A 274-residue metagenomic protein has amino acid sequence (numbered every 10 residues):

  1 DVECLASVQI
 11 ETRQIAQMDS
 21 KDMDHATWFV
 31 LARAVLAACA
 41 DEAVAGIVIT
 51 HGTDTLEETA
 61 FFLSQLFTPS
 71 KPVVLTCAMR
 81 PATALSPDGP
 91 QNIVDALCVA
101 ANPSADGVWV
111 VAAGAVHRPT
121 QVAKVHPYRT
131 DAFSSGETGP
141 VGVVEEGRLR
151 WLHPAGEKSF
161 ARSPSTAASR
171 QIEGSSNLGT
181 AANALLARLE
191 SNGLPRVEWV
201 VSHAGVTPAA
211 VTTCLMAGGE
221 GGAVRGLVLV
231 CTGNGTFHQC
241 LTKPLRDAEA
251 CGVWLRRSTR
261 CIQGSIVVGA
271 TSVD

Functional and structural regions predicted by a protein language model:
D1-A38, Q263: ATP/NTP phosphate-donor binding region
D1-A6, R118-N234: Accessory alpha-helical/coil subdomains and C-terminal extensions that flank or cap enzyme catalytic cores
F29-E42, C214-E220: Short, well-structured alpha-helical segments in soluble
D41-L56, G221-N234: Short acidic, glycine-rich surface-loop motifs adjacent to enzyme active sites
I49-H51, V74-C77, W109-G114, V201 (+2 more regions): Short beta-strand segments
I49-K71, F237-R246: Short Gly/Thr/Asp-enriched flexible loops that form oxyanion-binding sites at enzyme active sites
L75-H153: Internal gly/pro-rich beta-alpha loop/helix module that stabilizes soluble enzyme cofactors or their anionic handles
L229-D274: C-terminal non-catalytic interaction/assembly regions of soluble proteins
